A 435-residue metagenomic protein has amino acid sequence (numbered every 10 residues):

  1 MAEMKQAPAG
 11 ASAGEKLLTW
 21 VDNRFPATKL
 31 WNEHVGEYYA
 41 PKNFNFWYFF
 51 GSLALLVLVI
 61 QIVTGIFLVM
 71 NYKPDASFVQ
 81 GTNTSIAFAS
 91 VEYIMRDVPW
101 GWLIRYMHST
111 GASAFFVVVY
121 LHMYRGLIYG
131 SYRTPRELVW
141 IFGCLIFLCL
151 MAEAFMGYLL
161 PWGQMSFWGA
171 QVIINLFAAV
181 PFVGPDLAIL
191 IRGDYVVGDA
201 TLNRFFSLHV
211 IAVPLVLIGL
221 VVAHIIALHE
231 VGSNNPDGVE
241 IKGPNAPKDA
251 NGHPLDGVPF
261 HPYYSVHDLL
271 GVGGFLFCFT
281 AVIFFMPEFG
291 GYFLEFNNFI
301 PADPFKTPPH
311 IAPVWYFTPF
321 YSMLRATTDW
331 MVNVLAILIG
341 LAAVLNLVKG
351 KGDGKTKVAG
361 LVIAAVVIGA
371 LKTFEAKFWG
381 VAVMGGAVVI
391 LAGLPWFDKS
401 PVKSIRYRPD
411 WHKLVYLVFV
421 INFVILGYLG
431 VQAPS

Functional and structural regions predicted by a protein language model:
A2-A114, V119-S435: Membrane-embedded and interfacial regions of multi-pass energy-transducing membrane proteins
